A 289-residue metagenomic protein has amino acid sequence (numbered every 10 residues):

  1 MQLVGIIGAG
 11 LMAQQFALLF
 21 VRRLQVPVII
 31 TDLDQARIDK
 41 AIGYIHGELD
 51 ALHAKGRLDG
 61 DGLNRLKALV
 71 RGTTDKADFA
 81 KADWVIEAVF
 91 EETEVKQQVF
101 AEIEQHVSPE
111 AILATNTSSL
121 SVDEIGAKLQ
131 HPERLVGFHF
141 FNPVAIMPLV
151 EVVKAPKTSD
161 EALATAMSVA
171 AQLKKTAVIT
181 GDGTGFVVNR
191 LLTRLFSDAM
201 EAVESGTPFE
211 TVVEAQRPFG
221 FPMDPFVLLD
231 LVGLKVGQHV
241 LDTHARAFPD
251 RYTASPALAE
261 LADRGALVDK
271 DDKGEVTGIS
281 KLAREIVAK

Functional and structural regions predicted by a protein language model:
M1-K289: N-terminal glycine-rich phosphate-binding loop for ADP-containing cofactors
